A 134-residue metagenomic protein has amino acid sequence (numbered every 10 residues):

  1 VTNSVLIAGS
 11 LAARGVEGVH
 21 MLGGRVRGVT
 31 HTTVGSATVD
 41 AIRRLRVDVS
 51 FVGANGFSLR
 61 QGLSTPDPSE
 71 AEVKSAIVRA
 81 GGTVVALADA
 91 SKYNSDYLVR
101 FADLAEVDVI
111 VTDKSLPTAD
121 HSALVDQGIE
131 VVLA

Functional and structural regions predicted by a protein language model:
N3: Active-site catalytic microenvironments in core metabolic enzymes, especially phosphate/sugar-handling
L6-A134: Conserved phosphate- and dinucleotide-binding cores of soluble alpha/beta proteins, encompassing both enzyme active
